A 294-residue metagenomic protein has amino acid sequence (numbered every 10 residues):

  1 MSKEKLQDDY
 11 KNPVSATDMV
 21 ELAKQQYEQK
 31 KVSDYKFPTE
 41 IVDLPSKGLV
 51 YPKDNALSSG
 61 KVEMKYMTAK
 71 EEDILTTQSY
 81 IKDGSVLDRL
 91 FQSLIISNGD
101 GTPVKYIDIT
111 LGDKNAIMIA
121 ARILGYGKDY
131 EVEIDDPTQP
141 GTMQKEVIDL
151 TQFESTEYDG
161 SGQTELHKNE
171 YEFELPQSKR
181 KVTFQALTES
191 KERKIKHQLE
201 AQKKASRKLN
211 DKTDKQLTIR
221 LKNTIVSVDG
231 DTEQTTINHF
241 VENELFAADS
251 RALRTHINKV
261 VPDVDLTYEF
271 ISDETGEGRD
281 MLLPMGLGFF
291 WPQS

Functional and structural regions predicted by a protein language model:
M1-S294: Long C-terminal interaction/binding lobes of large macromolecular proteins
